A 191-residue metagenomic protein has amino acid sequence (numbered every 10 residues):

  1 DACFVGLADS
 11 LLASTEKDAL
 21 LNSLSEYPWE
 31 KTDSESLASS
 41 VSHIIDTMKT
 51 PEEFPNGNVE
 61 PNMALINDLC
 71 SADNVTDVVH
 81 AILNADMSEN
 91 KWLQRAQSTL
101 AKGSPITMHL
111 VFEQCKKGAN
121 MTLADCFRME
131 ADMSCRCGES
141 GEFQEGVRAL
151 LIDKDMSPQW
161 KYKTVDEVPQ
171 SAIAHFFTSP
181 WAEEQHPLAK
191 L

Functional and structural regions predicted by a protein language model:
C3-L21: Gly/Pro- and small hydrophobic-enriched strand-loop and loop-to-helix capping segments that sit at the rims
D18-L191: C-terminal alpha-helix plus adjacent terminal tail
